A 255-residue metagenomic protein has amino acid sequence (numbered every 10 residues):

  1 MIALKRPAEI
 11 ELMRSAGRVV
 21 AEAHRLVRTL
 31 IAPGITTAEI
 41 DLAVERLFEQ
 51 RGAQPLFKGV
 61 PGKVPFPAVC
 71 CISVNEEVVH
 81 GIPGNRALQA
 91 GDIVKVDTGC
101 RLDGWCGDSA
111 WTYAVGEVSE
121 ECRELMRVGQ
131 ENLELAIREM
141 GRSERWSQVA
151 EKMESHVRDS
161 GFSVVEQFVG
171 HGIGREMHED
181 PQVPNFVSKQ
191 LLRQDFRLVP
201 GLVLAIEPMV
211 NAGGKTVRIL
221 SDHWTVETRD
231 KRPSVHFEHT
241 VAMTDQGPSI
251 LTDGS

Functional and structural regions predicted by a protein language model:
M1-S255: Active-site neighborhoods and metal-handling regions in enzymes and metal-associated proteins
